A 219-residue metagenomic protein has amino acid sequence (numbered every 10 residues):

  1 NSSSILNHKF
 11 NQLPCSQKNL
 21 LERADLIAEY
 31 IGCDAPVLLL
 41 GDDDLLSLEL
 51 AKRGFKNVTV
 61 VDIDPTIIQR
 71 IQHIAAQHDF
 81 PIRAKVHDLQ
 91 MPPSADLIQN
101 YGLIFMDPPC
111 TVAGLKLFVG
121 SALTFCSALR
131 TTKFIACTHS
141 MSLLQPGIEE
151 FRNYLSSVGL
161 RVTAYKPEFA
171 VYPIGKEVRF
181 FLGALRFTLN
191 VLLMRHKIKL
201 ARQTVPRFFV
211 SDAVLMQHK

Functional and structural regions predicted by a protein language model:
N1-L39, D43-K52: S-adenosyl-L-methionine
K52-V58, I63: Conserved S-adenosyl-L-methionine
V61-Q99: S-adenosyl-L-methionine
I98-D107: Short SAM/SAH-binding signature in class I
C110-A122: A short, conserved alpha-helix within the catalytic core of class I
L129-S142: Conserved beta-strand signature within the Rossmann-like core of class I S-adenosyl-L-methionine
H139-V158: Conserved class I S-adenosyl-L-methionine
L160-K219: Class I S-adenosyl-L-methionine
